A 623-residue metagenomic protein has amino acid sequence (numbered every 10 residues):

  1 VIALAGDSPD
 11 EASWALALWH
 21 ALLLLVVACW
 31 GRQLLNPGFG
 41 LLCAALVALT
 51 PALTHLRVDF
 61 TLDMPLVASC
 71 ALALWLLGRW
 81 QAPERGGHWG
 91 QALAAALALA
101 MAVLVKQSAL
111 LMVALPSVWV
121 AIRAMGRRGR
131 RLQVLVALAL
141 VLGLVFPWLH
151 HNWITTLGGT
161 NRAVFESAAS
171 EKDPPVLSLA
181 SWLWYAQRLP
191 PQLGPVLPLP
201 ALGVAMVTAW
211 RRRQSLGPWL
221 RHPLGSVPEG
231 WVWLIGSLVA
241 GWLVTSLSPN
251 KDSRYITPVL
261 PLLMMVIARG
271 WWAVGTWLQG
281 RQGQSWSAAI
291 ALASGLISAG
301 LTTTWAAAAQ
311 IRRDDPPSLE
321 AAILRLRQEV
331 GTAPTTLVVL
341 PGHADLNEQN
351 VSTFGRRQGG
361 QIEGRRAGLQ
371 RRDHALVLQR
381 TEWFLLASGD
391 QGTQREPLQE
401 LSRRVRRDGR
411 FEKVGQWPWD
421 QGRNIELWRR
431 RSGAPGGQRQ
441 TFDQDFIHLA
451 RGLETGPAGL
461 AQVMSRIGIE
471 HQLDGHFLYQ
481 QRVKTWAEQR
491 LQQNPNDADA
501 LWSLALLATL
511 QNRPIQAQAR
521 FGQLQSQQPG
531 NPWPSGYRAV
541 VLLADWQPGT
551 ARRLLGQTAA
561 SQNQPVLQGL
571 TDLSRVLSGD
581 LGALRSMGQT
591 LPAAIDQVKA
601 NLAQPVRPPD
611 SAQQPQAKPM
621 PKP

Functional and structural regions predicted by a protein language model:
V1, M101, M112-W219, L224-G230 (+3 more regions): Transmembrane-lumen/periplasm boundary regions of multi-pass, lipid-linked membrane glycan transferases
E11-L34, L72, A205-R213: Transmembrane-helix motifs of polytopic, lipid-linked glycan transferases
S13-L16, A52-L66, D252-S253: Short acidic/glycine- and proline-prone juxtamembrane loop motifs at membrane-interface regions of multi-pass membrane
L22, V27-L49, A68, A517: Transmembrane-helix signature of polytopic, membrane-embedded enzymes that assemble or transfer cell-envelope glycans
Q33-L34, A73-A92, A102, V207 (+1 more regions): Membrane-interface transmembrane helices that cradle and orient dolichyl/undecaprenyl
L56, D63, L111, P195 (+5 more regions): Hydrophobic/aromatic-rich transmembrane helices and adjacent perimembrane loops
L142, R212-R213, V227, V239 (+1 more regions): Signature aromatic-anchored transmembrane alpha helix within multi-pass, membrane-resident enzymes that catalyze glycan
L319-T336, T353-P623: C-terminal luminal/periplasmic domains and tails of membrane-associated envelope-modifying transferases
